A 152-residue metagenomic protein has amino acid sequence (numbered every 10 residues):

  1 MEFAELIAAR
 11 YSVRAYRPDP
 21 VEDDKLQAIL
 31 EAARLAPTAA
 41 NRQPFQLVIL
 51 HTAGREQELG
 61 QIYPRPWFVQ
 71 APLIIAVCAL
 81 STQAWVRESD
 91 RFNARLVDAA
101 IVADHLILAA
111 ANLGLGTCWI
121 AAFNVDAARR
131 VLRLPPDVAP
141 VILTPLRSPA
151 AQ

Functional and structural regions predicted by a protein language model:
F3-P20, K25, T144-Q152: C-terminal helix-cap and adjacent tail motif
K25, L30-E31, L35-V102: Glycine/small-residue-rich phosphate/adenosyl-binding loop
P66-I74, R133-Q152: A glycine-rich helix N-cap at a beta->alpha junction
A79, A122, S148: Short secondary-structure boundary segments
V102-A111: Acidic, metal-associated active-site segment
G114: Structured binding elements
I120-D137: Active-site helix/loop module of the DD-peptidase/beta-lactamase fold, centered on the serine-lysine SxxK catalytic
